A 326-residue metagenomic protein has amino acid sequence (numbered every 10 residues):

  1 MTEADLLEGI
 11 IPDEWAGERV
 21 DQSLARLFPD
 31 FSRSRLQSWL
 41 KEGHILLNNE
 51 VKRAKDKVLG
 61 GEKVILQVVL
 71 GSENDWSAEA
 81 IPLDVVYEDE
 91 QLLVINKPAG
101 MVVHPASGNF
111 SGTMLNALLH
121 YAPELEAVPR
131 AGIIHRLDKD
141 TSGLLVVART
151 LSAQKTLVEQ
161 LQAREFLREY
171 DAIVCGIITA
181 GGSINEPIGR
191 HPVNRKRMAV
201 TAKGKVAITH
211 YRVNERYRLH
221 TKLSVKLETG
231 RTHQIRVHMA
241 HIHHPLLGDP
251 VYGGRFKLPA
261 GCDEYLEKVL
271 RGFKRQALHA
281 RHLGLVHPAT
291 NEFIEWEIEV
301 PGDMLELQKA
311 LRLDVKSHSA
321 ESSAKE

Functional and structural regions predicted by a protein language model:
M1-P192, G302-L313, H318-E326: RNA pseudouridine synthases
M1-R35, K205, E228, H238-E326: Pseudouridine synthases involved in rRNA/tRNA modification
N49-V51, R218-L219, L223-K226: Short histidine-centered loop motifs in beta-beta connectors
I81, K196-V200, E267-G272: Short, P/G- and charge-enriched loop/turn segments at secondary-structure junctions
L157, R231-M239: Short beta-strand segments enriched for Tyr within beta-sheet-rich domains, predominantly fibronectin type III
T179-A180, V193, R216-L219, A240: Short, conserved beta-turn/loop elements at beta-strand boundaries and strand-helix junctions
Y211: Long C-terminal interaction/binding lobes of large macromolecular proteins
